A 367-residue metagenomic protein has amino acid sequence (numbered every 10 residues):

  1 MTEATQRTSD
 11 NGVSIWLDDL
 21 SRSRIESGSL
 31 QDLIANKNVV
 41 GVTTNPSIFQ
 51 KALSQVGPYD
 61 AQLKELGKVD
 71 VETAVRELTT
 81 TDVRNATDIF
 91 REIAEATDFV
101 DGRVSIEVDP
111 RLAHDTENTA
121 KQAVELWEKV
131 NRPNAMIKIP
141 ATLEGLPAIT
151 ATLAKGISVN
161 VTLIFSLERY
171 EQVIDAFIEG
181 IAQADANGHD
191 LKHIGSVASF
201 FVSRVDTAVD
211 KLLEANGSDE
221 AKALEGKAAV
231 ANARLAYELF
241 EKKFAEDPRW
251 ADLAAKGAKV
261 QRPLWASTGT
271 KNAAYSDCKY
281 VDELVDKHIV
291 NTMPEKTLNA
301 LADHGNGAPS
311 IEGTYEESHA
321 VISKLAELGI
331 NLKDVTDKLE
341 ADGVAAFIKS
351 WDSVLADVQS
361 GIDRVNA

Functional and structural regions predicted by a protein language model:
M1-L30: N- or domain-start disorder-to-order transition segments that initiate the globular core
G12-W16, V40-T43, D101-S105, N134-K138 (+3 more regions): Structural preference for beta-strand elements that scaffold enzyme active sites
D18-R22, S47, E107-A113, P140-E144 (+3 more regions): Active-site beta-loop-alpha junctions enriched in small/polar residues
R24, D115-K121, I139-L153, S166-G180: Active-site-adjacent beta->alpha loops and helix N-cap segments on the catalytic face of soluble alpha/beta enzymes
N45, I106, I137, T152 (+2 more regions): Conserved, mostly hydrophobic/aromatic
I48-A148: Active-site beta->alpha loop and helix N-cap motifs at the rims of alpha/beta catalytic domains
I157-K296: Catalytic alpha/beta core domains of metabolic enzymes, predominantly
A258-D363: Flexible, acidic glycine-rich loops studded with aromatic residues
